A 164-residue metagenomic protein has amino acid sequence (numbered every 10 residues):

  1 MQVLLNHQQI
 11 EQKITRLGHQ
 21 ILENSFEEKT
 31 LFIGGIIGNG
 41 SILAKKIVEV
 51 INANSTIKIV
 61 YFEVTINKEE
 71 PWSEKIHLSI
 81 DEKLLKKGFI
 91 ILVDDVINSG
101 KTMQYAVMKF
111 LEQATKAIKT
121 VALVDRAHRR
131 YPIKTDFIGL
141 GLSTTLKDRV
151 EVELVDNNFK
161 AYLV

Functional and structural regions predicted by a protein language model:
M1-K29: Active-site-facing substrate-recognition patch
I14, E49-F89, K101-Q104, R130: Short, glycine/charge-rich flexible loops or terminal/linker lids adjacent to PRPP-binding catalytic cores
S25, I51, S55, F110 (+1 more regions): Active-site catalytic pocket residues across diverse enzymes, especially alpha/beta-hydrolases
T30-F32, K58-V60, F89, A117-T120: Residues at the starts of beta-strands that form the adenosine-phosphate
I36-L43: Glycine-rich phosphate-binding loops at beta-strand->alpha-helix junctions
G88-A117: Internal catalytic or translocation cores that form aromatic/hydrophobic pockets or channels for amphipathic metabolites
M108-V164: PRPP-dependent phosphoribosyltransferase catalytic core
